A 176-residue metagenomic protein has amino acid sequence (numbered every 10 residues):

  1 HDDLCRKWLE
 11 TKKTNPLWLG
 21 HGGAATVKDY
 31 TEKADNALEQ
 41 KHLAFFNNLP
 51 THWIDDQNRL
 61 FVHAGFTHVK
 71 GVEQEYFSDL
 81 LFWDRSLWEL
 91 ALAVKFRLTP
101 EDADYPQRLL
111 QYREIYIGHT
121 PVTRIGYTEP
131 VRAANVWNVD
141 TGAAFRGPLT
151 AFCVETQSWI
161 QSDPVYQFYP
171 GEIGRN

Functional and structural regions predicted by a protein language model:
H1-D55, F82-V94: Active-site neighborhood of divalent metal-dependent phosphoester bond hydrolases
D2-D3, F66, V122, A143: Short, glycine/acidic-enriched loop or turn micro-motifs at the edges of active sites
K12-T14, A64-R85: Short, surface-exposed, charged loop/turn segments at secondary-structure junctions
F45-Q57, L110-R113, I117-T120: Short, active-site-adjacent segments that bind or coordinate small-molecule cofactors and metal centers
I54-D55, F61-H63, A151-E155: Short, well-ordered beta-strand micro-motif
R59-G65, W137-V139: Active-site-proximal beta-strand elements of phosphoester/diester hydrolases
T99-Q167: Conserved beta-sheet core of the metallophosphoesterase superfamily
Y169-N176: Hydrophobic N-terminal alpha-helices or hydrophobic patches in metabolic proteins across all domains of life
